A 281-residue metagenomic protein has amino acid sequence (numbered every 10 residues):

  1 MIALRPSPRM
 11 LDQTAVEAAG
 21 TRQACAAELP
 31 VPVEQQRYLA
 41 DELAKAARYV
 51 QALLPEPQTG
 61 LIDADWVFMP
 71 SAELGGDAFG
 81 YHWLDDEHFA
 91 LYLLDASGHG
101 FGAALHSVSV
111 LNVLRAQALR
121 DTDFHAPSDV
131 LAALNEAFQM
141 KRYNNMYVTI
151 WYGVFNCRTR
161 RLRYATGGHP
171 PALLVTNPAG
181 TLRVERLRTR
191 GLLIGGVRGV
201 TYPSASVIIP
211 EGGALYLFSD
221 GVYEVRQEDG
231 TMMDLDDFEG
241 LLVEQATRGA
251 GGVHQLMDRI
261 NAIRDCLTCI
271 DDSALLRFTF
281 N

Functional and structural regions predicted by a protein language model:
M1-R37: Short, low-complexity N-terminal regulatory "tails/caps" that precede and couple sensory modules
I2-P6, H99, A172-L173, F238 (+1 more regions): A broadly tuned "polar low-complexity/structure-edge" signature
R5, L11, A19-Q23, H106 (+5 more regions): Interdomain signal-transducing alpha-helices
R5-P8, R142, R226-Q227: Activation segment
T14, A19, Y92-L94, F218: PAS-family sensory domains
Q23-L215, D265-N281: … and, occasionally, acidic/histidine-rich disordered N-termini of signaling adaptors
A205-L217, V222-N281: C-terminal catalytic subdomain
